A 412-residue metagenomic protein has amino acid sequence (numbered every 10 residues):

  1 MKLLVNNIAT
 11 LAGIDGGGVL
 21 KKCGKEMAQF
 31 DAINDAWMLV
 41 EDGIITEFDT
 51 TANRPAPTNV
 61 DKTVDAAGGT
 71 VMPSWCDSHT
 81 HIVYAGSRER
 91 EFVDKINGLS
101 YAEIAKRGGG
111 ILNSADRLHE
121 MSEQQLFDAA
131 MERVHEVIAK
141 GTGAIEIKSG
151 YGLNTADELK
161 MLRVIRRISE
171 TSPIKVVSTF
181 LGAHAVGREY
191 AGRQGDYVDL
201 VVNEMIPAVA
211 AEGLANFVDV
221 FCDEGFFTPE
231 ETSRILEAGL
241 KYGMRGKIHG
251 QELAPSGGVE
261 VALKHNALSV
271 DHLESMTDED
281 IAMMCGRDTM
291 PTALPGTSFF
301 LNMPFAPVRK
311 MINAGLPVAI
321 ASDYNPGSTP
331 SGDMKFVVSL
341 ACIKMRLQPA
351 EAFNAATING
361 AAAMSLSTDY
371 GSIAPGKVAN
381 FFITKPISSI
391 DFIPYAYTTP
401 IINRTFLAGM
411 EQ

Functional and structural regions predicted by a protein language model:
M1-P57: N-terminal metal-binding scaffold of metallo-dependent hydrolase/deaminase domains
L4, D61-D65, S178, T405: Conserved beta-strand scaffold positions in the cores of enzyme catalytic domains, especially in NTP/NDP-utilizing
I8, M38, G43, G68 (+14 more regions): Divalent metal-coordination and catalytic microenvironments
V19-M27, I358, V378-Q412: C-terminal cap of metal-dependent C-N hydrolases
T63-A129: Metal-associated gating/positioning segment near the N- to mid-region
S114-A129, H135, G143-S256: Metal-coordinating catalytic core of metallo-dependent amide/deamination hydrolases
R245, P255-S372, T384-S388, Y397 (+1 more regions): Active-site-adjacent C-terminal substructures of enzyme catalytic domains
